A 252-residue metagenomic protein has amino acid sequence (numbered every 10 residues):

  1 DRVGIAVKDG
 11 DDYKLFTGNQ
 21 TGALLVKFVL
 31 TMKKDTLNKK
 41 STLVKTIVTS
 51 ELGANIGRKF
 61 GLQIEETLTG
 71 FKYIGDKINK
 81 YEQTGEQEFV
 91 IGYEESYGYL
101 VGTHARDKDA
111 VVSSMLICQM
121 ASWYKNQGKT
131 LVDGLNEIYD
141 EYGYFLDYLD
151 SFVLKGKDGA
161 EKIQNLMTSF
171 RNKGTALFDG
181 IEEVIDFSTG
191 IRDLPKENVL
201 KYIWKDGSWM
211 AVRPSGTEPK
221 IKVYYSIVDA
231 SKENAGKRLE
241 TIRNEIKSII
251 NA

Functional and structural regions predicted by a protein language model:
D1: Oxyanion-binding/catalytic loops of NTP- or PPi-dependent enzymes
I5-K14, M32-R213, K220-K222, S231-G236 (+1 more regions): Phosphate-binding and adjacent anionic-ligand microenvironments
T17-V29: Catalytic or ion-translocation cores adjacent to nucleophile or general acid/base/metal-coordination motifs in diverse
S226: Active-site beta-strand/loop architecture of penicillin-binding DD-peptidases
